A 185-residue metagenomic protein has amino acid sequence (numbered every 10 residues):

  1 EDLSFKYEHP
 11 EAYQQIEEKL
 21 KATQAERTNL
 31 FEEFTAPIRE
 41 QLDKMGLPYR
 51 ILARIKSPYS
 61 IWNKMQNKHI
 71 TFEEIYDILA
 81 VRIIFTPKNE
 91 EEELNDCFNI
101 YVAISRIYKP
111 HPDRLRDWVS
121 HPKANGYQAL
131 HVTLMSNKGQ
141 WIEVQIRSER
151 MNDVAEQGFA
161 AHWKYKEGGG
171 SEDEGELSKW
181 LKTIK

Functional and structural regions predicted by a protein language model:
E1-K185: Nucleic-acid processing machinery
